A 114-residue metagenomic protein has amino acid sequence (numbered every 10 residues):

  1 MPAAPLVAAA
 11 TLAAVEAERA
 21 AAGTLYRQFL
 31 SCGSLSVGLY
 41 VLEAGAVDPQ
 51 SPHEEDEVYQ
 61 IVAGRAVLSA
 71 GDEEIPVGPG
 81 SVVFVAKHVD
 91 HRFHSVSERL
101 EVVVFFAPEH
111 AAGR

Functional and structural regions predicted by a protein language model:
M1-L39, P49, R114: A short, N-terminal "cap"/entry segment at the start of jelly-roll beta-barrel domains of the cupin/DSBH fold
G33, S69-E73, V96: Short strand-coil-strand connectors
G33-L35, E43-V47, R65, P108-A112: Short, charged/polar surface micro-motifs in flexible loops or helix N-caps
V37-L39, L68, V102: Short hydrophobic/aromatic-rich beta-strand segments that constitute the beta-sheet cores of beta-sandwich/beta-barrel
V41-L42, P52-L68: Short, conserved beta-strand element in jelly-roll/cupin
A46, V58, R65-V67, E74 (+2 more regions): Structural motif
E73-K87: Short acidic-glycine-tyrosine-enriched beta hairpin
K87-A112: Ligand-binding loop in jelly-roll beta-barrel domains
